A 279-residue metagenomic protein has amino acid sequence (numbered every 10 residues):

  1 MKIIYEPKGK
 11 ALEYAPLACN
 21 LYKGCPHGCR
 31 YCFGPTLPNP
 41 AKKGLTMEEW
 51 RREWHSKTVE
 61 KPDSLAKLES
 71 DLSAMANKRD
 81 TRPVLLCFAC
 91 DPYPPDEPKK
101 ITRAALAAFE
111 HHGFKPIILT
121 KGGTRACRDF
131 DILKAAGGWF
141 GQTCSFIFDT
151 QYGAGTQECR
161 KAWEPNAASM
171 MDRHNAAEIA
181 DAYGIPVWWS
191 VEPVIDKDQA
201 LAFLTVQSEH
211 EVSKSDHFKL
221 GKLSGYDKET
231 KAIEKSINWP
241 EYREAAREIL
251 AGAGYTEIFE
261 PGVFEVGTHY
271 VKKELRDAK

Functional and structural regions predicted by a protein language model:
M1-P83: N-terminal [4Fe-4S]-dependent radical SAM core
K2, C19, G28-R30, M47 (+5 more regions): Generic intrinsically disordered, low-complexity segments enriched for polar/acidic and small residues
K43, T102-A104, Q207, K273-D277: Generic alpha-helical propensity signal that fires on short helical segments and nearby coil/disordered stretches
D63-I249: Conserved AdoMet/S-adenosylmethionine-binding subsite of the radical SAM
G225, T230-K279: C-terminal accessory extensions appended to soluble enzyme cores
